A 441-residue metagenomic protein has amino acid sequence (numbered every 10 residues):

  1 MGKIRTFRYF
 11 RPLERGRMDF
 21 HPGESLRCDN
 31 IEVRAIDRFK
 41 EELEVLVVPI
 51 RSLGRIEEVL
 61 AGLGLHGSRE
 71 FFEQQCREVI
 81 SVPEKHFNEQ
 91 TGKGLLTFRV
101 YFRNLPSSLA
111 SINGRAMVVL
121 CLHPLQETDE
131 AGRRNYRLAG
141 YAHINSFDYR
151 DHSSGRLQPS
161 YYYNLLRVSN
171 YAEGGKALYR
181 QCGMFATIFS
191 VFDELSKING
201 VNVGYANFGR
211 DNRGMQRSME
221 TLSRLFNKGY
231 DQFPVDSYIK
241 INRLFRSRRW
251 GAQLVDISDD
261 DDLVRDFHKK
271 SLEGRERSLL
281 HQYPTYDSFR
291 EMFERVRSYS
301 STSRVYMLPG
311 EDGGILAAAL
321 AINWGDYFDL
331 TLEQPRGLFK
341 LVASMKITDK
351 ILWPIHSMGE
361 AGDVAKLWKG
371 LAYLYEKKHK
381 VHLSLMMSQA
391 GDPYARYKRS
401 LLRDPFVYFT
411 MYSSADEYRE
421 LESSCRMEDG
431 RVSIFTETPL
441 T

Functional and structural regions predicted by a protein language model:
G2-F71, I241-D259: Conserved N-terminal entry element of GNAT/NAT acetyltransferase domains
R5-D19, N202-V255, A318-T441: Active-site/acyl-donor-binding loops of N-acyltransferases
L46, V59, Q75-E78, V82 (+5 more regions): Charge-rich, solvent-exposed alpha-helical interaction surfaces
G54-Y161, L165-L166, V264, H268-P354: A conserved beta-strand-loop-helix scaffold within acyl/acetyltransferase catalytic domains
S169-Y171: Active-site acidic-Proline motif in GNAT/NAT acetyltransferases
E173-E194, A361-L374: Conserved acetyl-CoA-binding loop-helix of GNAT-fold acetyltransferases
E194-V201, L225-G229, L244-W250, D256-L263 (+3 more regions): Secondary-structure boundary elements
K197, R297-S298, E376: Residue-level signal for alpha-helix termini/capping positions
